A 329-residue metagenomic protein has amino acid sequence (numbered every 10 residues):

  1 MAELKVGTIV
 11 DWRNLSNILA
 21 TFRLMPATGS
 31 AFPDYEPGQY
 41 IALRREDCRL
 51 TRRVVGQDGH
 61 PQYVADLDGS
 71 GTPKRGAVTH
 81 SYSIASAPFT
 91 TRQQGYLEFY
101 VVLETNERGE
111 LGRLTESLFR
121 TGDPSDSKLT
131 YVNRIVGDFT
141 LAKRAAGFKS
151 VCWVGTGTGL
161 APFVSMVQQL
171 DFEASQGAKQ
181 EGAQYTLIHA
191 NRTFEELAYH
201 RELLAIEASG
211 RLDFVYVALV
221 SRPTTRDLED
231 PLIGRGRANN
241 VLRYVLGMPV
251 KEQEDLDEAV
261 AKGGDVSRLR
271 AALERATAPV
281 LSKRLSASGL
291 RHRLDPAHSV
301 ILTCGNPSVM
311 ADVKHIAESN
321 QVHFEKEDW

Functional and structural regions predicted by a protein language model:
V10, F22-W153, V220-S221, D328: FAD-binding FR-type
G38, G159, G305-N306: Short, conserved phosphate/pyrophosphate- and ester-handling motifs at nucleotide-, phospho-/glycolipid
I84, P162-A178: Histidine-anchored nucleotide/phosphate-binding helix
S150-C152, T186, V300: Structural motif
W153-T156, T303-C304: Active-site-adjacent beta-strand anchor residues
T156-P162: Ser/Thr-glycine-rich phosphate-binding loops at phosphate-binding pockets of nucleotides, nucleotide cofactors
G177, Q184-N191: RNA substrate-recognition surfaces in RNA-acting enzymes
I188-W329: Reductase modules of NAD(P)H-dependent flavoproteins
